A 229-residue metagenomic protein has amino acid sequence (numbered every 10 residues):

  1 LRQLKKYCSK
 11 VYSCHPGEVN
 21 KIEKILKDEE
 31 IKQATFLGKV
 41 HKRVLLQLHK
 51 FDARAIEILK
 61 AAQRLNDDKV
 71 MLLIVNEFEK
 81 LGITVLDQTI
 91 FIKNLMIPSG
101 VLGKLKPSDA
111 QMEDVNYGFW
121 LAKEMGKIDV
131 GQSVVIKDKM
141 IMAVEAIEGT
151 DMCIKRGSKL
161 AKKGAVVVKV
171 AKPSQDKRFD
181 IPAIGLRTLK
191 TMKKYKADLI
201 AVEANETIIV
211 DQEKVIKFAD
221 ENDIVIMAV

Functional and structural regions predicted by a protein language model:
L1, S13-P16, R64-D68, L81-K193: Conserved mixed alpha/beta catalytic, RNA-binding, or beta-rich assembly cores of soluble enzyme, regulatory
L1-I31, L48-I58, N66, M152-V229: Feature captures the catalytic cores and cofactor-binding loops of soluble hydro-lyases/lyases that act on carboxylate
V19-F91: N-terminal glycine-rich phosphate/adenylate-binding segment common to multiple enzyme folds
K39-H41, M140, K172-P173, E206: Active-site-proximal loop/turn and secondary-structure-junction residues that shape catalytic pockets, frequently
K42-R43, N94-L95, I208-I209: Short secondary-structure capping/turn micro-motifs that flank functional sites
L45, V130-S133, E213: Short capping/connector residues at structural and topological boundaries
